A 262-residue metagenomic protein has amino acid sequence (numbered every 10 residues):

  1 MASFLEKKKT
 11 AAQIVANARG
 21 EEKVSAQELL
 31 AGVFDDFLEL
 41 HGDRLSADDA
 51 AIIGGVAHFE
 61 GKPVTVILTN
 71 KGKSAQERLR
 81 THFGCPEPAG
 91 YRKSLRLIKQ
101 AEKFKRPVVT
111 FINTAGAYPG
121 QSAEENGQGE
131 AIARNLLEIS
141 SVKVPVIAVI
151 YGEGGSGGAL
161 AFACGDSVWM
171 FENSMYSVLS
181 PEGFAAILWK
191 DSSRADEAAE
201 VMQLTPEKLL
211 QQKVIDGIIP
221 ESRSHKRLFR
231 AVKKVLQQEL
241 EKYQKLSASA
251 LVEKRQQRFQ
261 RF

Functional and structural regions predicted by a protein language model:
M1-A186, K190, E200-F262: Terminal-region recognition feature
